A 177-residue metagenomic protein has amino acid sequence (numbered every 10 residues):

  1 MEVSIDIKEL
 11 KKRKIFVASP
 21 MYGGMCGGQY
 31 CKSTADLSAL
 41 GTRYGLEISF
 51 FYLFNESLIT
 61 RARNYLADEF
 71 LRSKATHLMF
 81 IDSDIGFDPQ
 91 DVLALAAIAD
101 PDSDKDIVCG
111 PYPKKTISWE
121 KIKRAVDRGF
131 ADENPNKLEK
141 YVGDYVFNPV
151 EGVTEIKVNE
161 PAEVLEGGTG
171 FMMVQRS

Functional and structural regions predicted by a protein language model:
M1-S57, R61: N-proximal low-complexity "stem/linker" segments adjacent to membrane-targeting elements
Y22-G24, I85, K114-K115: Residue-level marker for beta-strand->alpha-helix junctions and adjacent short loops that shape enzyme
D36-A39, D68, A97: Short, well-ordered alpha-helices that flank and scaffold nucleotide-derived cofactor binding pockets
N64-H77: Active-site nucleotide-sugar/metal-binding loop of Leloir-type enzymes
K74-G86: Short beta-strand-to-loop acidic/aromatic patch adjacent to the donor-nucleotide binding site
D88-S177: Conserved catalytic core of nucleotide-sugar-dependent glycosyltransferases
